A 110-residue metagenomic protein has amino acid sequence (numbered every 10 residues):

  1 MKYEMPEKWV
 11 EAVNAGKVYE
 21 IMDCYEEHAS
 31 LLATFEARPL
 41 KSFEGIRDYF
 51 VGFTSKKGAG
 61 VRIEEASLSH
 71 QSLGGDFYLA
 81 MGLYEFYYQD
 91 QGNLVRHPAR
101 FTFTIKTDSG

Functional and structural regions predicted by a protein language model:
M1-H28: Short, low-complexity N-terminal intrinsically disordered segments enriched in polar/charged residues
N14, L73, L94-R96: Surface-exposed coil/turn segments at beta-strand junctions on protein surfaces, enriched
V18-L73: A solvent-exposed, acidic/Ser-Thr-rich amphipathic alpha-helical stretch
L32, Y87-Q89, K106: A generic structural motif
L73-G74, D108: Structural motif
G75-F86: A short hydrophobic beta-strand element
F86-R96: Short, cysteine-centered beta-strand-loop-beta hairpins and adjacent loop/turn segments enriched in charged/polar
R96-G110: Short beta-strand edge/turn micro-motifs at domain boundaries
